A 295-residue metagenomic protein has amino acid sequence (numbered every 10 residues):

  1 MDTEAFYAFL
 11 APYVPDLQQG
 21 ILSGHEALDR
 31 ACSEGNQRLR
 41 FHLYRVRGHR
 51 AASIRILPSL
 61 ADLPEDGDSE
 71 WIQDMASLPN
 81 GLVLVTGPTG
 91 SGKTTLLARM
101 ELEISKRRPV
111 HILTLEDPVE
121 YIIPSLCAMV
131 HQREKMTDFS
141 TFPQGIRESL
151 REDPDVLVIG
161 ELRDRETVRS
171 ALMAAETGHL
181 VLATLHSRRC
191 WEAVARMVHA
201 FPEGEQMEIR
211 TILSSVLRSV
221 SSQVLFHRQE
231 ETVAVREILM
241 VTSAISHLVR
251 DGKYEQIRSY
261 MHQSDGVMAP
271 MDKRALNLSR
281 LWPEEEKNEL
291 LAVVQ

Functional and structural regions predicted by a protein language model:
M1-Q295: Short, flexible helix-loop junctions that flank or precede catalytic/ligand sites
